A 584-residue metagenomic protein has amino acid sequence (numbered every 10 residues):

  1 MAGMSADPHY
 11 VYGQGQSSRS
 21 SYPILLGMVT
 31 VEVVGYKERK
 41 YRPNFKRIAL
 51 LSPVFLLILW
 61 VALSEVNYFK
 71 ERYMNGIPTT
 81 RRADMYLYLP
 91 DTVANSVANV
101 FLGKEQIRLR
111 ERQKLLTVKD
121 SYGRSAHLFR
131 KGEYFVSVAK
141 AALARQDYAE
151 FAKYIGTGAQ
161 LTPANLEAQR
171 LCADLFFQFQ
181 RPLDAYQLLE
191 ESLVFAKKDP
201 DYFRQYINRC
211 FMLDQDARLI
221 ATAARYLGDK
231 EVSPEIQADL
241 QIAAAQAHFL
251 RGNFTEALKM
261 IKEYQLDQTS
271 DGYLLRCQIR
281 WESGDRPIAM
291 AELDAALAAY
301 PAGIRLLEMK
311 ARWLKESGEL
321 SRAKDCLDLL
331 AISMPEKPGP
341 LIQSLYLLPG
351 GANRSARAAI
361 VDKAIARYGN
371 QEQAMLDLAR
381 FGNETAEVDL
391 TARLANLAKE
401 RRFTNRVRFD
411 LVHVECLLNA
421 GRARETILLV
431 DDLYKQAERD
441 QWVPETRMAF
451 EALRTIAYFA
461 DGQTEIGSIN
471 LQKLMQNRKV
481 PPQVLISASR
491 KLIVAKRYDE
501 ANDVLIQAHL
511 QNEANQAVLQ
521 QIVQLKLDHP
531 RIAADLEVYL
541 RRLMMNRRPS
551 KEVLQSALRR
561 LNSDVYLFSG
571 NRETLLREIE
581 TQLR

Functional and structural regions predicted by a protein language model:
S5-L128, L219, S233-E235, L250 (+3 more regions): Long, contiguous interaction/recruitment modules in multidomain scaffold/adaptor proteins
L89, S96, V100-E111, S121-L161 (+1 more regions): Alpha-helical segment of the N-proximal tetratricopeptide repeat
T117-Y134, K230-I236, I365, D440-T446 (+1 more regions): TPR-adjacent "capping" and linker segments in tetratricopeptide-repeat scaffold/adaptor proteins
F129, P163, K197-K198, E231-E235 (+9 more regions): Short coil turns that delineate tetratricopeptide repeat
A142, F176, C210, H248 (+9 more regions): Residue at a conserved register position within TPR or TPR-like alpha-solenoid repeats
A152-G156, L183-V194, D216-E231, N253-Q265 (+9 more regions): Alpha-helical repeat scaffolds
A168, Y202, I236, L240 (+10 more regions): TPR alpha-solenoid repeat register
L171, Q205, D239, A243 (+8 more regions): Canonical tetratricopeptide repeat
